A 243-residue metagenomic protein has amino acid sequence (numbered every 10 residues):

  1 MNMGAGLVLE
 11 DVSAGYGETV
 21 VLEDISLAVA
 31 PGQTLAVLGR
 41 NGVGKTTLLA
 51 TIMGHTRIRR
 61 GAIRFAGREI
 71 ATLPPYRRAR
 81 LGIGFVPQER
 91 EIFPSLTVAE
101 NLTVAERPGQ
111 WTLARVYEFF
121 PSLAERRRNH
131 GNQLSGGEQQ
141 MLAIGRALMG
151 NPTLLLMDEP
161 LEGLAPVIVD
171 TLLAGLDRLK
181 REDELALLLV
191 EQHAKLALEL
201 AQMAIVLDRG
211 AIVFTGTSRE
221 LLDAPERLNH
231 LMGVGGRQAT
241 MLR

Functional and structural regions predicted by a protein language model:
N2-R243: Glycine-rich phosphate-binding loops of nucleotide-dependent enzymes
